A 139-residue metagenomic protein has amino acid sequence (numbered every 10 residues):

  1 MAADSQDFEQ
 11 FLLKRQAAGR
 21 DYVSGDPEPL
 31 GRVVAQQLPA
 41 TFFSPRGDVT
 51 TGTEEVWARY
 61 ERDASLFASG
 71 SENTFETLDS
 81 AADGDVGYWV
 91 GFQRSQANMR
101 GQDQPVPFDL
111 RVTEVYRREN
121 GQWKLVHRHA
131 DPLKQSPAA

Functional and structural regions predicted by a protein language model:
M1-R32, P39-A139: A beta-strand edge to alpha-helix "cap/lid" segment located at domain peripheries
